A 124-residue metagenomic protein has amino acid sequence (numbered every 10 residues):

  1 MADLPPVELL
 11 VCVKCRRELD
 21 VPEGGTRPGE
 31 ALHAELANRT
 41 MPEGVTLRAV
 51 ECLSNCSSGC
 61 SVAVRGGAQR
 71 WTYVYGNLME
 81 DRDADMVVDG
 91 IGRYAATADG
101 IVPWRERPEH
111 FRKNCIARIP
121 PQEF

Functional and structural regions predicted by a protein language model:
M1-L4, Q122-F124: An exposure/low-complexity boundary signal
A2-L10, H33-N55: Immediate flanking context of iron-sulfur cluster ligation sites
E8-P22, R48-G66: Local cysteine-cluster metal-coordination motifs and their immediate loop/turn environment, predominantly Fe-S cluster
C15-R17, L78-D81: A generic structural motif
E18-D20, R70-Y75: Short small-residue beta-strand/loop micro-motif enriched in glycine and branched aliphatics
R27-V45, Y75-M79, D85-V88: Ferredoxin-type iron-sulfur electron-transfer modules in oxidoreductases and energy-metabolism complexes
C52, V74-L78, H110, C115: Residue-level preference for alpha-helix termini and adjacent loops
S58, A63-R70, V88-F124: Short flanking/linker segments adjacent to small metal-binding domains or redox-active Cys/His motifs
